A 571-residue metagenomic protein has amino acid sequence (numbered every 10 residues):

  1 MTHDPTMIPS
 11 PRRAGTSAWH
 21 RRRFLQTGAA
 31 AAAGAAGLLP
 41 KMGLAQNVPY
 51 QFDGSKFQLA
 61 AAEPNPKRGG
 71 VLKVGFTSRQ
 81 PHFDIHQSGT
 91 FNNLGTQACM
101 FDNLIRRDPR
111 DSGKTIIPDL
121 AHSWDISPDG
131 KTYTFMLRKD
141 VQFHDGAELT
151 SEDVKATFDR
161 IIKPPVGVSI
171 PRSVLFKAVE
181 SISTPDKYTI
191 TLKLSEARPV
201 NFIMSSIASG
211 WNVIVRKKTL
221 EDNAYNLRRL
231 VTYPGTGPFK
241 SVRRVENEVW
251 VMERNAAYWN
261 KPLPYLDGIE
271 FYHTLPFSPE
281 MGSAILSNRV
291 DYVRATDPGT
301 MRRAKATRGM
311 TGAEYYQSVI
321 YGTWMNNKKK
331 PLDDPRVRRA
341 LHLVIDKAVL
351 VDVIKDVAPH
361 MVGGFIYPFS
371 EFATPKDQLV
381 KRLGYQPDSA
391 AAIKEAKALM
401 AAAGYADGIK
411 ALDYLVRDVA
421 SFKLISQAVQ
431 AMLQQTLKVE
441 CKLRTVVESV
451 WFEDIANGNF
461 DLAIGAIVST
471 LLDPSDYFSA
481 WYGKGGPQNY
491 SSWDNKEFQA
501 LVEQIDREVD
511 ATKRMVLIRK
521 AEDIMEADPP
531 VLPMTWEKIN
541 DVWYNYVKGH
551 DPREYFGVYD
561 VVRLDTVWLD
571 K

Functional and structural regions predicted by a protein language model:
M1-R23, A30-A36, M42-L44: N-terminal secretory signal peptides
F57-Q58, G75-P128, D159, T232-T236: N-terminal lobe/hinge region of extracytoplasmic solute-binding protein
N65, V351, G364, G384-A390 (+4 more regions): Extracytoplasmic/peripheral linker and loop segments enriched in polar/acidic and small residues with frequent Thr/Pro
F101-D111, I207-P264, P279, A398: Gly/Pro-rich hinge or "lid" segments in bacterial periplasmic/extracellular proteins
M136, P171-L220: Surface-exposed binding/hinge segments that line and control ligand-binding clefts or catalytic entry sites
A257-R303, K442: Ligand-site clamp/hinge motif
H360-A402, V419-L424: Structural transition elements
W543-K571: Long beta-strand-rich cores associated with HINT superfamily self-processing modules
